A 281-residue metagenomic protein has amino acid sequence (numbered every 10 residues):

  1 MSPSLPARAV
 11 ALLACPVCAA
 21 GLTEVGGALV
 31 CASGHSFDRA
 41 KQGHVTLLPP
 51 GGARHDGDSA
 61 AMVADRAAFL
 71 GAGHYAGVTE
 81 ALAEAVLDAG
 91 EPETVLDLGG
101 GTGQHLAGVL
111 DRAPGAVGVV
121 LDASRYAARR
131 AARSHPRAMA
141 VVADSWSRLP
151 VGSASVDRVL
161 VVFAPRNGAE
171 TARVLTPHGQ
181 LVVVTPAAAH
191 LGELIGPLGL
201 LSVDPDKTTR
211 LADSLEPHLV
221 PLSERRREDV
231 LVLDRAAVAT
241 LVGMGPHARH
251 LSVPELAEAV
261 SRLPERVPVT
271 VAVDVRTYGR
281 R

Functional and structural regions predicted by a protein language model:
M1-D56: N-terminal auxiliary segments of SAM/dcSAM-dependent transferases
A9-A11, R225-R281: Conserved Class I S-adenosyl-L-methionine
G21-T23, R210-R225, P246-A257: A SAM-dependent methyltransferase catalytic signature shared across enzymes that methylate proteins
H55-A81: Class I SAM-dependent methyltransferase Rossmann-like catalytic core, especially the SAM/SAH-binding loop
T94-D97, G101-R148: Class I SAM-dependent methyltransferase SAM/SAH-binding core
W146-R158: A short acidic, Gly/Pro-enriched loop at the edge of an enzyme's catalytic core that lines a small-molecule cofactor
G168-V182: A short glycine-rich, Lys/Arg-flanked "PGG" loop and its adjoining helix->strand segment in the class I
Q180-R210: Conserved class I S-adenosyl-L-methionine
